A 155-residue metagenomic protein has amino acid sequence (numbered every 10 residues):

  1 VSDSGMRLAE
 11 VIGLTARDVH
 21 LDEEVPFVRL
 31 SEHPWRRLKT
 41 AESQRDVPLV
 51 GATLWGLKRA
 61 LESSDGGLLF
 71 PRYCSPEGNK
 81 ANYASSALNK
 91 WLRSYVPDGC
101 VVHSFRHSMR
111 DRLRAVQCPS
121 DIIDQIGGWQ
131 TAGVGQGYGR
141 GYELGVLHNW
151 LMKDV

Functional and structural regions predicted by a protein language model:
D3, E10, S104-Q130: C-terminal catalytic core of tyrosine-transesterase DNA break-rejoin enzymes
S4, G13-L57, G133: Conserved tyrosine-mediated DNA breakage-rejoining catalytic core shared by Y-recombinases
S4, S43, S63-S64, D154: Extended, non-catalytic subsegments within catalytic or DNA/protein-binding/adaptor domains
D18-V25, D98-G99, C118-G141: Short, polar N-cap/turn motifs at the start of nucleic acid-interacting alpha helices
H33-P34, P48-D98: Active-site/catalytic core of tyrosine-dependent DNA strand-transfer enzymes
L69-F70, R110, Y138: Bulky hydrophobic/aromatic "packing anchor" residues in well-ordered structure
S75-P76, G127-V155: Catalytic-site neighborhood detector that most strongly recognizes the C-terminal catalytic loop/helix of tyrosine
K80, A84, L88, V102 (+3 more regions): Hydrophobic (often cysteine-bearing) scaffold residues that line and stabilize catalytic clefts of nucleotide/cofactor
